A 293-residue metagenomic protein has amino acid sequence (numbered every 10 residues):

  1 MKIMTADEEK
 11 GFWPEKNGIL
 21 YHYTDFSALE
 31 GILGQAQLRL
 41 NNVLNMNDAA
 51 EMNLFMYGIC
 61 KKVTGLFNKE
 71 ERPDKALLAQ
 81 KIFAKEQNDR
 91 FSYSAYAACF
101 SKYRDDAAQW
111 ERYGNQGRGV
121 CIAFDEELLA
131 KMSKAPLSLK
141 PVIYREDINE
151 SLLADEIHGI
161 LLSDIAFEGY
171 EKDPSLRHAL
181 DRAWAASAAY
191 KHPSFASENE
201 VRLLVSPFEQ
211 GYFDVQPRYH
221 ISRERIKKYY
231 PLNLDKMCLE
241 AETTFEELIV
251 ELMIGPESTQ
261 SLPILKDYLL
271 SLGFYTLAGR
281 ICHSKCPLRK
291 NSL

Functional and structural regions predicted by a protein language model:
M1-L293: Partner-binding and oligomerization surfaces adjacent to conserved cores of proteins that assemble macromolecular
